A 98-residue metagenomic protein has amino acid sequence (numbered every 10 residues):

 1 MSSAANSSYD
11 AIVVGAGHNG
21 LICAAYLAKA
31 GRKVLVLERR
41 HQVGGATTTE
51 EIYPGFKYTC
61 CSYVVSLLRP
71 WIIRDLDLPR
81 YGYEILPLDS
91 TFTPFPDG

Functional and structural regions predicted by a protein language model:
S3-G98: N-terminal glycine-rich phosphate/pyrophosphate-binding loop and immediately adjacent elements
